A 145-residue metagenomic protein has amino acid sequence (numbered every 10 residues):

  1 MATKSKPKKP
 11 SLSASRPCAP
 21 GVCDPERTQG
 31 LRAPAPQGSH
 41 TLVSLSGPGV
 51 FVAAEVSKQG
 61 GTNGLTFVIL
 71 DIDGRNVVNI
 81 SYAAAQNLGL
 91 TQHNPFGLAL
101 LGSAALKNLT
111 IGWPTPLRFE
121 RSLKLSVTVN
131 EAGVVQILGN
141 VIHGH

Functional and structural regions predicted by a protein language model:
A2-H145: Beta-strand-centric surfaces of beta-sandwich/beta-rich domains
